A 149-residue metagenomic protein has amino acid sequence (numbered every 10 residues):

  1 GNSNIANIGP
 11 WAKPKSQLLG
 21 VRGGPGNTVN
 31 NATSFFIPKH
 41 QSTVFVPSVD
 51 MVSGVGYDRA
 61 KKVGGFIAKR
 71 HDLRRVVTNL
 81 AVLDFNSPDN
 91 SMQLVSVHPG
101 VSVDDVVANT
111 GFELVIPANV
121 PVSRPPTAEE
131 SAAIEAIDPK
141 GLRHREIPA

Functional and structural regions predicted by a protein language model:
N2-T110: Conserved phosphate- and dinucleotide-binding cores of soluble alpha/beta proteins, encompassing both enzyme active
V44, D72-Q93, V101, E113-A149: Intrinsically disordered, low-complexity segments enriched in small residues
